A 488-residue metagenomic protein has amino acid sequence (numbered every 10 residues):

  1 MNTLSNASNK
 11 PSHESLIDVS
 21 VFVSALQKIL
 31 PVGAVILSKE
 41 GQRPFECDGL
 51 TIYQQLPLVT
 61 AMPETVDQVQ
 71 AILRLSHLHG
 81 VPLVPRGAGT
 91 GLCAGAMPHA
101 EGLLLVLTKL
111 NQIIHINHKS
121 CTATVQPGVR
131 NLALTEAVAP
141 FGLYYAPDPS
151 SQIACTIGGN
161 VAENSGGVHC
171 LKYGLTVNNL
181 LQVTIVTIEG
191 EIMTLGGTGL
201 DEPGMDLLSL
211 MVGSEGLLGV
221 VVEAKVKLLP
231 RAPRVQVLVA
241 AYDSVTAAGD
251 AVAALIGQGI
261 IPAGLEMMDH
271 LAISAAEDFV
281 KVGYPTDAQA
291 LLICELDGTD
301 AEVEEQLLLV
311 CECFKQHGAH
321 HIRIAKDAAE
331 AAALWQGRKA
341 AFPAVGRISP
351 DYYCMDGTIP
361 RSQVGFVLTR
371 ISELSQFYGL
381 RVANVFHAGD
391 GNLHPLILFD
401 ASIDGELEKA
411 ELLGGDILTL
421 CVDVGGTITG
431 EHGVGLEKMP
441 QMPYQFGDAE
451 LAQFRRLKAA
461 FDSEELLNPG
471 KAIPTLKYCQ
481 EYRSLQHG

Functional and structural regions predicted by a protein language model:
M1-R74, G91-C121, H270-K281, D327-C354 (+2 more regions): N-terminal flexible segment immediately upstream of the FAD-binding catalytic core in FAD-dependent oxidoreductases
P31-V32, V422-V434, A459, S463-L467: Alpha-helix capping/hinge segments and adjacent helical runs
L37-E46, P230, Q236-L413, L420 (+1 more regions): C-terminal substrate-recognition/cap domain of FAD-linked oxidoreductases
C93-N111, A139-L143, G166-V177, A224-P230 (+3 more regions): A glycine- and small-aliphatic-rich helix-loop capping segment at beta-alpha/alpha-beta transitions that lines
Q112-E266, L467, C479, R483-G488: FAD-binding subdomain of flavoenzyme oxidoreductases
E191, P440-G488: Activity-critical C-terminal alpha-helical subdomain
